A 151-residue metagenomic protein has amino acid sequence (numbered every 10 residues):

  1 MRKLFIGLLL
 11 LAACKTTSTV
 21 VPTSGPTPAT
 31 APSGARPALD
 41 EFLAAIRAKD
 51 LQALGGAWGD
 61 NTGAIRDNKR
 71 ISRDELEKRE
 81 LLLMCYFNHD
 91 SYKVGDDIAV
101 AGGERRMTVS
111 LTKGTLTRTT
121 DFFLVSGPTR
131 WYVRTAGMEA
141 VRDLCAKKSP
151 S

Functional and structural regions predicted by a protein language model:
R2-G7: Sec-dependent signal peptide recognition, specifically the positively charged N-region followed immediately by
L11-A13: C-terminal motif of bacterial Sec signal peptides marking the signal peptidase cleavage site
K15-A48: Short, low-complexity N-terminal intrinsically disordered segments enriched in polar/charged residues
A29, R36-D40, L51-G102: Short solvent-exposed beta->alpha transition segments
M84-S151: Exposed beta-sheet edge and beta->alpha loop/turn motif
